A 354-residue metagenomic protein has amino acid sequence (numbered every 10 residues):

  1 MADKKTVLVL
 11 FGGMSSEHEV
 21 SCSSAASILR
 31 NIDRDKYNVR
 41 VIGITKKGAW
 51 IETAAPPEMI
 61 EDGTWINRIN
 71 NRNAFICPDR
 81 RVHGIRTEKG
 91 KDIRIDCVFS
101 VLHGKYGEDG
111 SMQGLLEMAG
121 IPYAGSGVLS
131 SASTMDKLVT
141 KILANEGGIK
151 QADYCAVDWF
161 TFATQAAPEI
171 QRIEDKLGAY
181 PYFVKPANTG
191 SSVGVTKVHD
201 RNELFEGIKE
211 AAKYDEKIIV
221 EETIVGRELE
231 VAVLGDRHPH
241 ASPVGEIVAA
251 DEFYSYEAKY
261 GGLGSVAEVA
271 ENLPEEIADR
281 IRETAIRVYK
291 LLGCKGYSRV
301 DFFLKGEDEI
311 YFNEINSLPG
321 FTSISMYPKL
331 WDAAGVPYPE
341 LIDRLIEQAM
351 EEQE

Functional and structural regions predicted by a protein language model:
M1-A124, V128-L129, S133-M135, V139 (+3 more regions): ATP-binding N-terminal substructure of ATP-dependent carboxylate-amine bond-forming enzymes
A2-D3, V7-F11, S15-S16, S23-A26 (+2 more regions): Active-site nucleotide/adenylate-binding loops and adjacent lid/helix of ATP-dependent enzymes
V39, P122-Y123, Q151, Y182 (+1 more regions): Hydrophobic beta-strand scaffold residues
G104, S192, I247-A250, N316-L330: Glycine-rich phosphate/pyrophosphate-binding beta-alpha loops
T196-E283, L304-Y311: Phosphate-binding site of ATP-dependent enzymes
E222, V231-V233, Y289-F321, W331: Conserved metal-phosphate-binding beta-hairpin within the catalytic cores of diverse ATP-dependent phosphoryl-transfer
E246-S298, K329-E354: Active-site "cap" helix and flanking loop/linker of ATP-utilizing ligase/carboxylase catalytic domains
